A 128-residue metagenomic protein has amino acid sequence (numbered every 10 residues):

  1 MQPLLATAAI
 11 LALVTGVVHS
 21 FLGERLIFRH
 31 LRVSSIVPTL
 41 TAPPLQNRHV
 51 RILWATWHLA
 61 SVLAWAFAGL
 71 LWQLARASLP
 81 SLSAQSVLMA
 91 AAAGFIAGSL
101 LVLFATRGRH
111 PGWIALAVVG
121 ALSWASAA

Functional and structural regions predicted by a protein language model:
M1-I10, H30-T39, T56-A66, S86-A90: Hydrophobic alpha-helical transmembrane segments
M1-I10, Q73-A84, S126-A128: Helix-coil boundary and interhelical linker segments in multi-pass alpha-helical membrane proteins
P3, V17, R29-V33, L74-A75 (+3 more regions): Polytopic alpha-helical membrane-helix bundles and their juxtamembrane interface segments in multi-pass membrane
L4, A84, R107-L116: Short, aromatic-rich membrane-interface segments at the entry and exit of alpha-helical transmembrane domains
L5-L26: N-terminal signal-anchor transmembrane alpha helix
R25-I52: Cytosolic, membrane-interface loops and tails of multi-pass inner-membrane proteins
P44-M89: Alpha-helical transmembrane segments and their cytosolic membrane-interface
M89, I96-W113, S123-A128: Membrane-helix boundary connector in multi-pass membrane proteins
